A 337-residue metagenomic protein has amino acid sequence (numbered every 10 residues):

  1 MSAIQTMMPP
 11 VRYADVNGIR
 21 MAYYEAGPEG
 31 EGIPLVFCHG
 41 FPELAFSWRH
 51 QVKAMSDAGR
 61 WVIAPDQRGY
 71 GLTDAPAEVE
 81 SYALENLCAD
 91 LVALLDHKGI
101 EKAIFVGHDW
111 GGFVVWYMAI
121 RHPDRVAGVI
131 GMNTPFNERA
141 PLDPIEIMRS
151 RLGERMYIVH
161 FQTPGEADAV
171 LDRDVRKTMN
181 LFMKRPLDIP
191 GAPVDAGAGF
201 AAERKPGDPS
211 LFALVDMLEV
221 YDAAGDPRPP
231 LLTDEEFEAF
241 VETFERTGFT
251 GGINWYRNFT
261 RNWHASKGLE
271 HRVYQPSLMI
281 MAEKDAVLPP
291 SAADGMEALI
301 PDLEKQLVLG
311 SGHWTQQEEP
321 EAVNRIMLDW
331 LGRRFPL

Functional and structural regions predicted by a protein language model:
I4-P9, M21, P34, Y70-D74 (+4 more regions): Flexible "cap/lid" subdomain of the alpha/beta-hydrolase fold that forms the substrate-access gate
P10-V16: Short acidic-hydrophobic surface loop/beta-edge motif
R12, F37, I63, V106 (+2 more regions): Conserved Rossmann-like nucleotide-binding pocket used by diverse enzymes that bind dinucleotide cofactors
I19-A75, L94, H108: Conserved HGGG/HGGXW glycine-rich cap/lid loop of the alpha/beta-hydrolase fold
Y23, F41, A45-W48, W110 (+4 more regions): Signature tryptophan residues that serve as conserved aromatic anchors
G40, A83, A282, E318-E319: Active-site helix-initiating loop/hinge in glycosyltransferases
Q51, M118, A292, I326-W330: Hydrophobic residues on the short alpha-helix immediately C-terminal to a glycine-rich phosphate/catalytic loop
L303-L337: Catalytic active-site module of serine/aspartate enzymes centered on a nucleophile-bearing elbow/loop
